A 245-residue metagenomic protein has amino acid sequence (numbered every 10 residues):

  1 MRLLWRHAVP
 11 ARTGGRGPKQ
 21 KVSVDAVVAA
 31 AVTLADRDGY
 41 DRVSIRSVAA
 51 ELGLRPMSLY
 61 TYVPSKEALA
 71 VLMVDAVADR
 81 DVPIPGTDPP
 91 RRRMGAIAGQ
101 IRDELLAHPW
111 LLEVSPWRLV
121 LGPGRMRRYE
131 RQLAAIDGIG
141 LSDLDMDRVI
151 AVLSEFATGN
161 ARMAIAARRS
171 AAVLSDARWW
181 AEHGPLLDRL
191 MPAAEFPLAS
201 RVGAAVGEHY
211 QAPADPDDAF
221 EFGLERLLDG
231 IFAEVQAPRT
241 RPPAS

Functional and structural regions predicted by a protein language model:
M1-K21, F196-G207, R239-S245: N-terminal intrinsically disordered/low-complexity leader segments
A26, A30, L34-A68: Helix-turn-helix
A26-T33, A68-P83, A96-Q100, R127-A134: Alpha-helical structural segments
V48, L54, Y62, I101 (+1 more regions): Hydrophobic alpha-helical segments that drive targeting, anchoring, or assembly
V82-R127, D143-M146, I150-L153: Hydrophobic alpha-helical connector segments
R128-I150, S154-D188, I231-E234: Hydrophobic alpha-helical bundle segments that form small-molecule/ligand-binding pockets
A181-P213, D217: C-terminal lobe substrate-recognition/regulatory segment of protein kinase catalytic domains
E208-S245: Transmembrane-helix exit segments and adjacent C-terminal regions of multi-pass membrane proteins
